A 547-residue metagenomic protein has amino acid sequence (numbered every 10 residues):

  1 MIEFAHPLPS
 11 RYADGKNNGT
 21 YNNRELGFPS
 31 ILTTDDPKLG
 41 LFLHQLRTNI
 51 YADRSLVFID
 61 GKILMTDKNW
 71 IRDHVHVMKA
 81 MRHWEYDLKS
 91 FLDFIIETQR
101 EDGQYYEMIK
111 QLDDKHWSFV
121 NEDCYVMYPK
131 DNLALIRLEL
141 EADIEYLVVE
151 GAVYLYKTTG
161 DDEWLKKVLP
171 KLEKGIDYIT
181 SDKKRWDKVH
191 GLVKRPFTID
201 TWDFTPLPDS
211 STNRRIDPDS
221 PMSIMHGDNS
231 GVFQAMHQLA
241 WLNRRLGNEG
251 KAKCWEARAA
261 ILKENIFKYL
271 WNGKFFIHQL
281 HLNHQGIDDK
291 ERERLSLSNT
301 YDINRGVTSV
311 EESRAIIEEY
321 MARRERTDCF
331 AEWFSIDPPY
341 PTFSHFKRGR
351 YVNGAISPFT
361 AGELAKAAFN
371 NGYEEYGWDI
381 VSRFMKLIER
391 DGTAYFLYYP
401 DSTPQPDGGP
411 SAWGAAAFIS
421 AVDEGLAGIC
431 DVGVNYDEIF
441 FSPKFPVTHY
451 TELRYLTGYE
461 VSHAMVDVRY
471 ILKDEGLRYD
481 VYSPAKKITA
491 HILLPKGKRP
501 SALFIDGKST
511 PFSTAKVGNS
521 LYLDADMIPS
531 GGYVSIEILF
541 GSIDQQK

Functional and structural regions predicted by a protein language model:
F4, L8-A13, N17-D35, G40-N49 (+10 more regions): Catalytic cores of carbohydrate-active enzymes
D67-R195, M225-F233, A355-A365, E374-G377 (+3 more regions): Aromatic-rich carbohydrate-recognition surfaces in CAZymes
W84, T98-E101, T158, Y269-G273 (+5 more regions): Secondary-structure transition/capping motifs at alpha-helix termini and the adjoining loop/turn into the next element
K110-L147, T180-A257, G273-Y301, T342-F359 (+1 more regions): The feature captures the catalytic groove of carbohydrate-active enzymes
I216-M222, D288-R323, Y351, I356-E375 (+5 more regions): Aromatic (Trp/Tyr) and acidic
W333-R348, E452-H463: Generic long, charged, amphipathic alpha-helical segments
E363-K547: Non-catalytic C-terminal accessory modules of carbohydrate-active enzymes
